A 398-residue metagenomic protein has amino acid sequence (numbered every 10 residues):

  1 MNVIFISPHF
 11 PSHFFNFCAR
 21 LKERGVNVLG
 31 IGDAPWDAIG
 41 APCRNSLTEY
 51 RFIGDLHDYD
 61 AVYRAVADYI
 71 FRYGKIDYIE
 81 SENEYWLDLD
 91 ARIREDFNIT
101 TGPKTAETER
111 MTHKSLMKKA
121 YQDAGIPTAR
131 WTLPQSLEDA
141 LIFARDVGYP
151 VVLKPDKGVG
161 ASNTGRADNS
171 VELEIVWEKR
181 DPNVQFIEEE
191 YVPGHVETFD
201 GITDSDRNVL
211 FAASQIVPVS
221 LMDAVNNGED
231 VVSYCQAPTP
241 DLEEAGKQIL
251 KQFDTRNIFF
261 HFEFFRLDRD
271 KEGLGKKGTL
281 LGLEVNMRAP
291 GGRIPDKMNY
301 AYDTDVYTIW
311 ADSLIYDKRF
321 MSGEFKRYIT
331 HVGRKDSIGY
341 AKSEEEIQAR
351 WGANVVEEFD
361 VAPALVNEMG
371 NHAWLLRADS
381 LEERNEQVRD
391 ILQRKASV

Functional and structural regions predicted by a protein language model:
M1-K104, E383-S397: ATP-binding N-terminal substructure of ATP-dependent carboxylate-amine bond-forming enzymes
F15-A19, K118, L141, W177: Short amphipathic alpha-helical segments and helix-helix/interface helices
Y50-H57, T132-S136, G165-D168: Short acidic-hydrophobic, aromatic-tinged amphipathic segments that line or gate anion-handling sites
R94-N163: A conserved helix-loop-beta module that forms one wall/lid of the active-site cleft in ATP-utilizing catalytic domains
P127-A129, D146, P150-L153, S162-T198 (+5 more regions): Conserved ATP-binding module of the ATP-grasp superfamily
P134, T164-N169, I202-D204, L267: Short beta-strand-to-turn element immediately C-terminal to the catalytic PLP-Schiff-base lysine in fold type I
E190-T255, F259, R266, D270 (+4 more regions): ATP-dependent carboxylate/phosphate-activation module, predominantly the ATP-grasp catalytic core and closely related
I309-V398: Peripheral (often C-terminal) accessory segments that flank ATP-dependent C-N-forming ligase machineries
